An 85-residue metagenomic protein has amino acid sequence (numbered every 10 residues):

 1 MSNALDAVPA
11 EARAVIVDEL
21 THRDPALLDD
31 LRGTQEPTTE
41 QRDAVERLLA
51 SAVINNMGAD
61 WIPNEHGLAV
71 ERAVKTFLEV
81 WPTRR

Functional and structural regions predicted by a protein language model:
M1-T39: N-terminal acidic leader/helix
E19-L20, A52, W81: Generic structural signal for hydrophobic core residues of well-folded globular domains
T39-A59: Acidic, low-complexity, intrinsically disordered interaction modules
K75-R85: Short, charged, intrinsically disordered terminal tails
